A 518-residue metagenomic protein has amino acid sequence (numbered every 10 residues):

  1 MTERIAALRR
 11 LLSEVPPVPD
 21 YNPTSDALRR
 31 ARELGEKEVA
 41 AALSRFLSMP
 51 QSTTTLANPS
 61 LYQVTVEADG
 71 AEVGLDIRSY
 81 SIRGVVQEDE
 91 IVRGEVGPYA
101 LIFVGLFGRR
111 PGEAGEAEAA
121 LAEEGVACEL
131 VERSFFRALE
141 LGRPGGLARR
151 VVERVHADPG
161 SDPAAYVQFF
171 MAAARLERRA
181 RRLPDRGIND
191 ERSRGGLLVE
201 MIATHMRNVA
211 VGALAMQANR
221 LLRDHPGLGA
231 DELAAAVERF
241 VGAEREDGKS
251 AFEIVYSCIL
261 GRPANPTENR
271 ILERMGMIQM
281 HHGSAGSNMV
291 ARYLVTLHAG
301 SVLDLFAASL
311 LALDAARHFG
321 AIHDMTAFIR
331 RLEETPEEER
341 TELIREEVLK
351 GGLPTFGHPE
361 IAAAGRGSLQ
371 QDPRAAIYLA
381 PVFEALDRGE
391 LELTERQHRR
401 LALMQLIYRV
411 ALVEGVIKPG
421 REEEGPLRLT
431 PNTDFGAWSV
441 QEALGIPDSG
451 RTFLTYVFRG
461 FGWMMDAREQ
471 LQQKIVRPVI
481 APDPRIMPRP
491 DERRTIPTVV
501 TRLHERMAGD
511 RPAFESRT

Functional and structural regions predicted by a protein language model:
E3-T518: Hydrophobic alpha-helical bundle cores within soluble ligand-binding/oligomerization subdomains
